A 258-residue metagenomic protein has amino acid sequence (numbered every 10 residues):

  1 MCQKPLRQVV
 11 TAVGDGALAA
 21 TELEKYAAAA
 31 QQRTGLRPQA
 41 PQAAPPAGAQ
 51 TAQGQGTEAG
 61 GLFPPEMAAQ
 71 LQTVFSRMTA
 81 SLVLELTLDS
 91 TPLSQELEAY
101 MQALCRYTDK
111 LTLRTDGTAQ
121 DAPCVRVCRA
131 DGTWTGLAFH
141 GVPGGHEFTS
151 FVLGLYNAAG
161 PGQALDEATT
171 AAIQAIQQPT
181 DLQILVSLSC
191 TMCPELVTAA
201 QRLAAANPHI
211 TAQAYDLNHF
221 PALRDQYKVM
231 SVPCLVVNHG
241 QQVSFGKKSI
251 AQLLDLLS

Functional and structural regions predicted by a protein language model:
M1-Q42: A conserved FAD-binding loop/helix module that cradles the flavin
A49-M78, F151-I176: N-terminal leader/targeting and pre-domain segments
P64-Q102, Q174-P208: Local sequence-structure signature of Cys/Sec-based thiol-disulfide redox active-site neighborhoods
T79, Y100, C105-A122, E147 (+1 more regions): Structural recognition of alpha-helix starts/caps
D89, D109-Q120, P208-A222: Thiol-based oxidoreductase modules, predominantly thioredoxin-like and allied folds used for disulfide exchange
G117-L137, P221-N238: Structural micro-motif
R129-G162, V236-S258: Non-catalytic, surface beta->alpha helical segment in thiol-disulfide oxidoreductase systems
L182, E195-S258: Compact recognition or signaling/catalytic modules
